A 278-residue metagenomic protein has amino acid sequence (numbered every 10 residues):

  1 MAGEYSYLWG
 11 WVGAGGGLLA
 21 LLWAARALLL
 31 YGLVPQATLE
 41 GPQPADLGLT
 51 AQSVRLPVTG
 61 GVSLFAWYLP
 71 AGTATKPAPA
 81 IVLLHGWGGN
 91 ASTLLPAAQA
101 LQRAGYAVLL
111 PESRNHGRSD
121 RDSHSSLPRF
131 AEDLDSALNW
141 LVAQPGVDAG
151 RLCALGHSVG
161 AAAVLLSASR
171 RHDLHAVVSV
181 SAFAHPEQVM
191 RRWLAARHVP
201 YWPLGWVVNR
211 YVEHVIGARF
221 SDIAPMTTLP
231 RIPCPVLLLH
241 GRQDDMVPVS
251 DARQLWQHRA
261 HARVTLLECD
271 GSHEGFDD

Functional and structural regions predicted by a protein language model:
E4-P57, W67: An N-terminal hydrophobic leader/cap segment in hydrolases
T93, H124-P145: Alpha/beta-hydrolase active-site loop
A98-D120: Conserved alpha/beta-hydrolase
G146-S158: Alpha/beta-hydrolase fold nucleophile elbow
L166-A218, T227: Hydrolase active-site cap/lid region
R231-P233, L238-H240, D244: Short beta-strand/loop motif that positions the catalytic acidic residue of the alpha/beta-hydrolase fold
D245-D251: Conserved alpha/beta-hydrolase "acid-adjacent" motif
G271-D278: Catalytic histidine-centered segment of alpha/beta-hydrolase-like enzymes
